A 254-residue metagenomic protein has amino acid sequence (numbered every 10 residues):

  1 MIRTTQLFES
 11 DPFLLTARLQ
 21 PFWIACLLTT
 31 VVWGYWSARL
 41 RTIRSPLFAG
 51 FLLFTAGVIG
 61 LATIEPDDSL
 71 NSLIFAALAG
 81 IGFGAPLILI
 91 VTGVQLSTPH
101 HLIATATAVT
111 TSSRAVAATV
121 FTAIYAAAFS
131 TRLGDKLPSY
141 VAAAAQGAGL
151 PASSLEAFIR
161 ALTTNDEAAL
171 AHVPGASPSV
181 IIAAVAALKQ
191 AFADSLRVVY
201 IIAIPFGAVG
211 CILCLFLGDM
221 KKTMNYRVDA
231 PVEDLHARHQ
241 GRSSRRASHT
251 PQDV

Functional and structural regions predicted by a protein language model:
E9-A145, G149, R197-L217: C-terminal module of multi-pass small-molecule transporters
D67, L87, L96, S139 (+7 more regions): Generic low-complexity segments that are intrinsically disordered, proline-rich and/or Lys/Arg-biased
A128-V185: Extracellular/lumenal N-termini and interhelical loops of multi-pass eukaryotic membrane proteins
R160-V254: Transmembrane-helix exit segments and adjacent C-terminal regions of multi-pass membrane proteins
